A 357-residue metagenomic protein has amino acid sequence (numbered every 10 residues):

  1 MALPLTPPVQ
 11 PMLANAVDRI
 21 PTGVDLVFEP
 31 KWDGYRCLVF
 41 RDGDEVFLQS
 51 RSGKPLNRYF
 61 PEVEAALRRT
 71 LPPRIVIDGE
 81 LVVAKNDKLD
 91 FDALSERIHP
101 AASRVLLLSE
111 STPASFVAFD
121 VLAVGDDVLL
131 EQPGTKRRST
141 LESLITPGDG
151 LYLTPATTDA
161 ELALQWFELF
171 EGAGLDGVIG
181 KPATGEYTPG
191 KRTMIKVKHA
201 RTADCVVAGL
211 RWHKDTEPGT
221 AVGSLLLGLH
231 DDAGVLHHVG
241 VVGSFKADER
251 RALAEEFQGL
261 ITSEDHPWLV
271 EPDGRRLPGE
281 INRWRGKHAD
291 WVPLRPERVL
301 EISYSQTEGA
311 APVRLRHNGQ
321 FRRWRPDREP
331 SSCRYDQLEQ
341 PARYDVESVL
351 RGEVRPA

Functional and structural regions predicted by a protein language model:
M1-A357: Catalytic cores of nucleic-acid ligases and guanylyltransferases
